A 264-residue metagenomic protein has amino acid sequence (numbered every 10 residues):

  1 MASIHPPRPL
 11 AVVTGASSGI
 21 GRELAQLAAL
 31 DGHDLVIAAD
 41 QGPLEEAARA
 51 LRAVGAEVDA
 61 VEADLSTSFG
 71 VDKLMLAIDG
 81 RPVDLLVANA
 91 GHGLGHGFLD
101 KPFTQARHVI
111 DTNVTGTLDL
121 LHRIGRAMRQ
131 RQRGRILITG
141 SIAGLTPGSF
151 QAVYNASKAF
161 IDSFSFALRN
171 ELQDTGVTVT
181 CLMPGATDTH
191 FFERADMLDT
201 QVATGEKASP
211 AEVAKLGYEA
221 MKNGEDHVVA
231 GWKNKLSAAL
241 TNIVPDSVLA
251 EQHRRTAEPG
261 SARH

Functional and structural regions predicted by a protein language model:
S17-S18: Conserved glycine-rich cofactor-binding loop
D31-E46: Conserved glycine-rich Rossmann-like NAD(P)H-binding loop of the short-chain dehydrogenase/reductase
R52-F69: Rossmann-fold cofactor-recognition segment
G97-I110: Substrate-binding pocket helix/loop in short-chain dehydrogenase/reductase
L121, S157: Active-site helix of classical SDR
S141: Residue(s) in the substrate-gating loop at a strand-loop-helix junction that position the organic substrate next
C181, Q201-A238: C-terminal helical subdomain
